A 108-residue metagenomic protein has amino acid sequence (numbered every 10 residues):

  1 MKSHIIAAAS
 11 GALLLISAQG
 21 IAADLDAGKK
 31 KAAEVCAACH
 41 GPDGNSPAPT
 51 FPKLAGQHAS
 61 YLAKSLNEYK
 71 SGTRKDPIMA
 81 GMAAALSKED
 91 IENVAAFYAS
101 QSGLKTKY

Functional and structural regions predicted by a protein language model:
M1-A9: Bacterial N-terminal signal peptides that target proteins for export
A8, A32, N45-P47, K75: N-terminal alpha-helical segment
A9-S10, G20: Cleavable N-terminal signal peptides
L15-A18: N-terminal signal peptide c-region/cleavage motif recognized by signal peptidases
A23-D43, A55-Q57, T106-Y108: Sequence/structural segment immediately N-terminal to covalent heme-attachment motifs in c-type and related
A33-P42, P52-K53, K64-N67, D90-A96: C-type cytochrome heme c attachment motif
P47-A55, K70-Y108: Axial heme c-ligation environment in periplasmic c-type cytochrome domains
